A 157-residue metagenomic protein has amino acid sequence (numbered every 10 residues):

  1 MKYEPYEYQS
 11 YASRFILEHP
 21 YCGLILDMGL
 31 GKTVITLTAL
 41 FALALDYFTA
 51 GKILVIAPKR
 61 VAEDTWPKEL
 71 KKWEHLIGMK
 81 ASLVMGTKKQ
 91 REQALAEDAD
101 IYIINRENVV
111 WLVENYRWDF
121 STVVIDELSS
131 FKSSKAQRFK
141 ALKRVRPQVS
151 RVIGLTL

Functional and structural regions predicted by a protein language model:
M1-L26, L30-K140, R144-V149: SF2 helicase/translocase NTPase motor core, specifically the RecA-like lobe 1 inter-motif segment between Walker
V152: Short aromatic/hydrophobic "clamp" motif used to bind/position activated sugar donors
L155-T156: Conserved phosphate-coupling serine/threonine residues in phosphotransfer and NTP-handling enzymes
